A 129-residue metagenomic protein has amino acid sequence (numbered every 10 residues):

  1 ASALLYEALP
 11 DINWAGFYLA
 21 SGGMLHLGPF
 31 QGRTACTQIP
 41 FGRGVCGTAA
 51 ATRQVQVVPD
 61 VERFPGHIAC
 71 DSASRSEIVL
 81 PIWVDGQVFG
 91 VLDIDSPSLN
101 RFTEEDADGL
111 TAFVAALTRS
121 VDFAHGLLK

Functional and structural regions predicted by a protein language model:
S2-H26, A124: Helix-loop-beta substructure at the N-terminus of cytosolic sensory domains that couple signal/ligand detection
L9, C70-S74: Short loop/turn motifs at secondary-structure junctions and domain boundaries
W14, V79, V91: Short hydrophobic/aromatic beta-strand element in the GNAT-like acyltransferase core that lines or flanks the acyl-donor
A20-C70: Regulatory sensory and allosteric helical modules in signal-transduction proteins and certain transcription factors
S76-V84: A short, aliphatic-rich beta-strand micro-motif
W83-S96: Sensory-domain boundary capping and coupling elements
S96-K129: Juxtadomain coupling helices with adjacent low-complexity linkers
